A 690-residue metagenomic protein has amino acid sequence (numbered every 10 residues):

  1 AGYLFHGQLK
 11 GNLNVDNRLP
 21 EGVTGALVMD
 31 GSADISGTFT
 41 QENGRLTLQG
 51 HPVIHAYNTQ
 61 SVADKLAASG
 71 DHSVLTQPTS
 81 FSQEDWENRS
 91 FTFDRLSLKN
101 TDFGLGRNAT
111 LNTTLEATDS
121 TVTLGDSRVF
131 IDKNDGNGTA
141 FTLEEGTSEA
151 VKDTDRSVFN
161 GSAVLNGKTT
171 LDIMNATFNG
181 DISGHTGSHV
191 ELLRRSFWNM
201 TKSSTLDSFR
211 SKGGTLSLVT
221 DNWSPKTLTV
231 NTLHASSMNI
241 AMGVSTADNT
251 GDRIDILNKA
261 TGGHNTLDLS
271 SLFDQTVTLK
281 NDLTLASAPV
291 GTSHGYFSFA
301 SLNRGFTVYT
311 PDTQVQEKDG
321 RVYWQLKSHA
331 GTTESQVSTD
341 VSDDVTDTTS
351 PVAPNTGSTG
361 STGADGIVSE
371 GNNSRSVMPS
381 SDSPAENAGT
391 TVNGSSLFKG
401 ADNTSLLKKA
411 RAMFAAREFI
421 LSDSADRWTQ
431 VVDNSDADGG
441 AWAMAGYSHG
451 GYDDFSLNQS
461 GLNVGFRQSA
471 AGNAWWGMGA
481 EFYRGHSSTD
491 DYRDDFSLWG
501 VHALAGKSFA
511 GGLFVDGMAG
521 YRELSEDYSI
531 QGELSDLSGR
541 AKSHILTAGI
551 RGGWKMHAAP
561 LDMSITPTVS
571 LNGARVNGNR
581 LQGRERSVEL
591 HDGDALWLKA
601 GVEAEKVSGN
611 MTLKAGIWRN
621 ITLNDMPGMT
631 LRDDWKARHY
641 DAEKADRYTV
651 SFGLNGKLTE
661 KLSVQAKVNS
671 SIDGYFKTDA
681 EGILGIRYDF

Functional and structural regions predicted by a protein language model:
G2, H6-K10, N14, R18-L19 (+10 more regions): Right-handed parallel beta-helix/beta-solenoid
L4, Q49, A56, D94-L96 (+6 more regions): Extracellular beta-solenoid/beta-roll
A241-V244, T250, D268-A470, S543: Outer-membrane translocation/initiation segment of Type V secreted surface proteins
I254, A260, S456-L462, D495-W499 (+5 more regions): Residues that define the transmembrane beta-barrel architecture of outer-membrane proteins
E370, M378-L561, I565, V668-N669 (+3 more regions): Outer membrane beta-barrel translocator domains of Type V secretion systems
A480, G485-D495, E523-T547, A574-L598 (+3 more regions): Extracellular/periplasm-exposed beta-strand and loop segments of Gram-negative cell-envelope proteins, dominated by
H502, V588-F690: Outer membrane beta-barrel transmembrane domains
I565, S570-V576: Solvent-exposed flexible segments
